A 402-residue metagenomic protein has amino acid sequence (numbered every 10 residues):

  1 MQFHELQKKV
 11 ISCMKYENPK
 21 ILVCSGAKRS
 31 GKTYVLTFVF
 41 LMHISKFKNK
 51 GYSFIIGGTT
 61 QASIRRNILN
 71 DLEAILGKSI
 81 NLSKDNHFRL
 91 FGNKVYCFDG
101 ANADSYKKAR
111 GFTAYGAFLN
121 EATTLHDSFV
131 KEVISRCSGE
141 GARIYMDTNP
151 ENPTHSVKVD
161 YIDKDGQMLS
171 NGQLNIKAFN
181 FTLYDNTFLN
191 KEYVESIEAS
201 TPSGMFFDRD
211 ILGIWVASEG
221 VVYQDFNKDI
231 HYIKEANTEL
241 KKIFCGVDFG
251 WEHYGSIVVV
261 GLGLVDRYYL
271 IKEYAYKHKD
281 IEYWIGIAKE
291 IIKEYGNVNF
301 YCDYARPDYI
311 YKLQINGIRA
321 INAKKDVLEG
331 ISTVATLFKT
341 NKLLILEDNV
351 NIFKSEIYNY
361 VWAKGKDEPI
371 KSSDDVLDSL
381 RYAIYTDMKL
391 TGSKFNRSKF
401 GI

Functional and structural regions predicted by a protein language model:
M1-I21: Conserved pre-motif I regulatory segment
N18-F38: Walker A/P-loop
T33-N49: Walker A/P-loop NTP-binding motif
S63-Y115: Inter-Walker segment of RecA-like/P-loop motor cores
A114-H126: SF2 helicase catalytic motif II
T124-S200: ASCE P-loop NTPase helicase motor core
N186-V247: ATPase catalytic-site recognition across NTP-hydrolyzing enzymes
L264-K371, L390-T391, F400: Mg2+-dependent endonuclease catalytic cores in nucleic-acid-processing enzymes, primarily RNase H-like
